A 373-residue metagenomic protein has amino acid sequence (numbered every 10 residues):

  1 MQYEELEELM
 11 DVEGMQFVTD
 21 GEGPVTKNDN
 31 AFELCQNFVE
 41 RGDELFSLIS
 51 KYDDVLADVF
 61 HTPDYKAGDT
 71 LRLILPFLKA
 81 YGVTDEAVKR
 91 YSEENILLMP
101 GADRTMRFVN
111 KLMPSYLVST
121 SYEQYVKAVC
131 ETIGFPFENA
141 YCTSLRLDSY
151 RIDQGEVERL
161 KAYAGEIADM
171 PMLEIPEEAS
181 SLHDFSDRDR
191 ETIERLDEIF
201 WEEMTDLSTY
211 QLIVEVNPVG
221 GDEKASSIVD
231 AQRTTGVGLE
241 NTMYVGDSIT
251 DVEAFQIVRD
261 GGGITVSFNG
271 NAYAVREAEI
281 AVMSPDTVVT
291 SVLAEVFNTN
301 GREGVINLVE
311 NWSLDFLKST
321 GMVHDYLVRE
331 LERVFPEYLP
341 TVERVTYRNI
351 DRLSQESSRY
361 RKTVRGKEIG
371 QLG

Functional and structural regions predicted by a protein language model:
M1-L6, P100, R104, S121-G373: C-terminal cap/substrate-recognition subdomain and adjoining C-terminal extension of metal-dependent phosphatase-like
M1-R159, P218, A281, P285 (+1 more regions): Alpha-helical substrate-recognition element adjacent to the catalytic core
